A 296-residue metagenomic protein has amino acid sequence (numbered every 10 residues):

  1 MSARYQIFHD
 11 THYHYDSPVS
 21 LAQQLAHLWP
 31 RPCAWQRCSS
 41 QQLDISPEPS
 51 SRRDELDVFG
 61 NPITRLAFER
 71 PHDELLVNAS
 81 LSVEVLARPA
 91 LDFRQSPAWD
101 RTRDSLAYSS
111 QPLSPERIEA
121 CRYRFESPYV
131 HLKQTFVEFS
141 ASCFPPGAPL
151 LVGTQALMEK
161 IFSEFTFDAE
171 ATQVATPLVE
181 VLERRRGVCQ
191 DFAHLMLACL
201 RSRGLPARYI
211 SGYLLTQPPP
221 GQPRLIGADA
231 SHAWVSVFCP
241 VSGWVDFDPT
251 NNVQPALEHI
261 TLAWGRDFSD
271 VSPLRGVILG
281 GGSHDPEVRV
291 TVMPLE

Functional and structural regions predicted by a protein language model:
M1-S110: Intrinsically disordered, low-complexity N-terminal segments that are enriched in acidic
A3, H9, A22-Q24, Q41 (+6 more regions): Structural beta-strand/beta-sheet cores of well-ordered domains, especially the beta-sheet scaffolds that support
T11, T172, T250: Ser/Thr-centric signal marking residues that sit in or immediately flank functional binding/regulatory motifs
Y15, E55, P89, S163 (+5 more regions): Glycine-rich, flexible loop/turn motifs
A26-Q36, Q41-D44, N251-S272, G276-D285 (+1 more regions): Glycine-rich, small/acidic residue-mixed loop/short-helix segments
L56-G60, H72-E74, P89, I278-E287 (+1 more regions): A general structural signal for short secondary-structure boundary/capping elements
R101-G187, L195, R266-F268, G280-S283 (+1 more regions): Secondary-structure boundary elements
E159, D191-L279: Hydrophobic/aromatic-rich core segments of domains that either
